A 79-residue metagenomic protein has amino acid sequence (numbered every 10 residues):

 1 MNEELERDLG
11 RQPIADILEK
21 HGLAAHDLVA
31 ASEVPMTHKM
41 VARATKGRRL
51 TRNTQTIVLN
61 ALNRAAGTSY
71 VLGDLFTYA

Functional and structural regions predicted by a protein language model:
M1-A31: A short, Lys/Arg-rich alpha-helix, primarily the initiator
L18, A44-T45, L62: DNA major-groove recognition helix of helix-turn-helix
H21, V34, T68: Flexible coil/turn residues that form the inter-helical turn or adjacent wing/linker of helix-turn-helix
V29, H38, A42, T56-L59 (+1 more regions): Key DNA-contacting residues within the recognition helix of helix-turn-helix
V34-L50: Recognition helix of helix-turn-helix/homeodomain-like DNA-binding domains that insert into the DNA major groove
N53-Y70: DNA major-groove recognition helix of helix-turn-helix/homeodomain DNA-binding modules
S69-A79: Short amphipathic recognition helices of helix-turn-helix/homeodomain-type DNA-binding modules
